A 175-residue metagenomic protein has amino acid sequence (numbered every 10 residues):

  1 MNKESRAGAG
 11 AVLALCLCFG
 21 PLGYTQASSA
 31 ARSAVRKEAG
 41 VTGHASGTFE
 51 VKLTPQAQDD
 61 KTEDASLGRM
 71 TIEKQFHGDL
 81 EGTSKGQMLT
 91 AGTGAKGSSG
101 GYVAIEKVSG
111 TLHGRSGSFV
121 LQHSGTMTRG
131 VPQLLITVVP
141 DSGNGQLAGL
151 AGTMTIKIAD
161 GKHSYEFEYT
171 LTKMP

Functional and structural regions predicted by a protein language model:
M1-A11: Bacterial N-terminal signal peptides that target proteins for export
G10-P21: Bacterial N-terminal signal peptides
G23-T25: Signal peptide cleavage region of secreted peptide precursors
S28-P175: Beta-strand-enriched cores of mature, soluble protein domains
